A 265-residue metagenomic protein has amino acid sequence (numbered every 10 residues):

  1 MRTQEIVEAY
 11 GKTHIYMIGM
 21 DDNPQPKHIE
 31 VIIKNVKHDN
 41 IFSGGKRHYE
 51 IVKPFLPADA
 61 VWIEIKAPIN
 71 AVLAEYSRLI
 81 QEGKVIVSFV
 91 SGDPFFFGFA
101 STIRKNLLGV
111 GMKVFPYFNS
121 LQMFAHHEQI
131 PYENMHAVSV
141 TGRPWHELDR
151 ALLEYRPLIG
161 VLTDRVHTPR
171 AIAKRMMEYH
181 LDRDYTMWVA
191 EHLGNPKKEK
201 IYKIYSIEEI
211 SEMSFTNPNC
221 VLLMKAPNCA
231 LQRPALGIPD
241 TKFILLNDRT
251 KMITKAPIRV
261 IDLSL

Functional and structural regions predicted by a protein language model:
M1-K113, Q122: Class I S-adenosyl-L-methionine
R2-M17, V31, K84-I86, P157-T250: A contiguous loop/helix-start segment that scaffolds small-molecule binding in enzyme catalytic cores
V7, L73-I80, E147-L153, I210-M213: Short amphipathic alpha-helix with an adjacent loop that forms part of the alpha/beta core around
I18-D22, G44-R47, I65-A67, S91-D93 (+7 more regions): Fold-independent oxyanion-binding glycine-rich loops and adjacent beta-strand/coil segments at enzyme active sites
Y49-I51, N119-M123, P144, T168 (+1 more regions): Short gly/pro/ser/thr-enriched loop/turn and capping motifs at secondary-structure boundaries
G92-R156: Class I SAM-dependent methyltransferase SAM-binding "motif I" and its flanking Rossmann-like core
I253-L265: Conserved alpha-helix/loop element of class I SAM-dependent methyltransferases that forms part of the SAM/SAH-binding
